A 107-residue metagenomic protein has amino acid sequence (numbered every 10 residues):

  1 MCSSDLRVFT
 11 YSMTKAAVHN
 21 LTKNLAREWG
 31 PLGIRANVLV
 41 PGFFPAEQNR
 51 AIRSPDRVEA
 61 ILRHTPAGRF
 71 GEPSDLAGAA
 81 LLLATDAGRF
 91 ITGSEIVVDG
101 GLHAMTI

Functional and structural regions predicted by a protein language model:
M1-S3: Short, small-residue-biased leader/transition segments that mark boundaries at the very start of proteins
R7, P31, F43-T65, M105-I107: A glycine/serine/threonine-rich, flexible loop-to-helix segment that serves as the NAD(P) cofactor-binding "lid"
T14, T22: Active-site helix of classical SDR
R27-P31, R89: Alpha-helical segment proximal to the catalytic Tyr-Lys
R35-P41, P45, A84, V97-D99: Conserved SDR Rossmann-fold cofactor-binding beta-strand/turn motif
T65-L76: A conserved structural motif in NAD(P)-dependent oxidoreductases
L76-A77, L83: Non-catalytic, hydrophobic alpha-helical segments
L81, T92-I107: Short C-terminal tail/terminal secondary-structure segment of NAD(P)H-dependent dehydrogenase/reductase domains
